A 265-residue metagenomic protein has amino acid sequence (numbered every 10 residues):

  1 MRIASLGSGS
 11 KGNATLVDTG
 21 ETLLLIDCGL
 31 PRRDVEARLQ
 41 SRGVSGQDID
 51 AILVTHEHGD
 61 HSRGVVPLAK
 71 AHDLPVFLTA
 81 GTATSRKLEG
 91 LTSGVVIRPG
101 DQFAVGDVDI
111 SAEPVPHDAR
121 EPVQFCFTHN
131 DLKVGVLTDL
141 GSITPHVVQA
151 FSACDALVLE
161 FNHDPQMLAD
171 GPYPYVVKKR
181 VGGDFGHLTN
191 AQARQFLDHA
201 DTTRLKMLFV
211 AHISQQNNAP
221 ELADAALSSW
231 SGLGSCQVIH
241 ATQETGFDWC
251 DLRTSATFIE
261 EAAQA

Functional and structural regions predicted by a protein language model:
M1-R42, V123-D139, A156: Conserved beta-strand hairpin/beta-sheet module of binuclear metal-dependent hydrolase folds, prominently
A4-A14, E57-V65, K70-A71, A83-K87 (+2 more regions): Structured catalytic core of nucleotide-sugar glycosyltransferases
I26-G29, I49-E57, F77-A80, G135-T138 (+3 more regions): Active-site neighborhood of phospho(di)ester-bond hydrolases with catalytic His/Asp-centered motifs
R32-L78: Active-site metal-binding motif and surrounding structural segment of the metallo-beta-lactamase
H58-S62, A83-S85, A119-R120, S142-P145 (+2 more regions): Active-site environment of divalent metal-dependent phosphoester hydrolases
L78-L132: Metallo-beta-lactamase
D101-F103, D107-H117, H129-V134, L140-S142 (+1 more regions): Conserved catalytic scaffold of divalent metal-dependent phosphoesterases
P145-T242: Cap/insert and terminal regions of metallo-dependent hydrolase folds
